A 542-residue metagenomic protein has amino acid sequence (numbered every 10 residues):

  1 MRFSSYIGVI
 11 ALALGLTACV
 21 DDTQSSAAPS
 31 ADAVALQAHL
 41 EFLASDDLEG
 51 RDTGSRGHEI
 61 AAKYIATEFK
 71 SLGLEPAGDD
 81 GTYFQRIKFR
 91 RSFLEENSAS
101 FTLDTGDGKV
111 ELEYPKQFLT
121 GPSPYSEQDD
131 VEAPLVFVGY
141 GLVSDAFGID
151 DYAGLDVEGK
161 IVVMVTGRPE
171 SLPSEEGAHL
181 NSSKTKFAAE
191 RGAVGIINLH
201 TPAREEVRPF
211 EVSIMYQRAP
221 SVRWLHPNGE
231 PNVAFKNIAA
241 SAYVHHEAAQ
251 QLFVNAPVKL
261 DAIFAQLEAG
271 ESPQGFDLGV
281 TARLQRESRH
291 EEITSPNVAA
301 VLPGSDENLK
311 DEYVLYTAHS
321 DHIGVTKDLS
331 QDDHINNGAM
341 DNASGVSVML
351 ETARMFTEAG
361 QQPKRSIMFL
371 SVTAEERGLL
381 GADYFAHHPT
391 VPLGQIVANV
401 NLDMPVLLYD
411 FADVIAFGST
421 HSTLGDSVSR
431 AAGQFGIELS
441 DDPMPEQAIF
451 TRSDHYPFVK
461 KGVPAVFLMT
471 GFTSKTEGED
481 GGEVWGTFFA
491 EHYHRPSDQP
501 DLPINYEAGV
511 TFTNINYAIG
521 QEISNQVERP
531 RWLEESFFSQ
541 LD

Functional and structural regions predicted by a protein language model:
C19-D79, A248, D311, L533: N-terminal hydrophobic or amphipathic helices/low-complexity stretches enriched in small/hydrophobic/Pro/Gly
S25-S30, D46-R56, S71, K88-F89 (+12 more regions): Second-shell loop/turn segments in exported
E49-V162, T166-E170, H290, T294-S295 (+1 more regions): Noncatalytic luminal/extracellular "stalk/propeptide" segments of secretory-pathway proteins
T105-G106, Q117-D150, G154, V233-G338 (+2 more regions): Soluble metallo-hydrolase cores and metallopeptidase-like ectodomains found primarily in the secretory/periplasmic
L112-P115, E127, R223-L260, V372-G478 (+2 more regions): Metal-dependent peptidase/peptidase-like ectodomains
E113-N232, P303, H334-N337, D341 (+1 more regions): Extracellular/luminal Protease-associated
L172, H179-S183, F187, R204 (+2 more regions): Acidic/histidine-rich catalytic neighborhood of metal-dependent amide-processing enzymes
R354, E358, T470, S474-D542: His/Asp/Glu-rich mid-to-C-terminal helical/loop segments that flank catalytic regions of hydrolases
